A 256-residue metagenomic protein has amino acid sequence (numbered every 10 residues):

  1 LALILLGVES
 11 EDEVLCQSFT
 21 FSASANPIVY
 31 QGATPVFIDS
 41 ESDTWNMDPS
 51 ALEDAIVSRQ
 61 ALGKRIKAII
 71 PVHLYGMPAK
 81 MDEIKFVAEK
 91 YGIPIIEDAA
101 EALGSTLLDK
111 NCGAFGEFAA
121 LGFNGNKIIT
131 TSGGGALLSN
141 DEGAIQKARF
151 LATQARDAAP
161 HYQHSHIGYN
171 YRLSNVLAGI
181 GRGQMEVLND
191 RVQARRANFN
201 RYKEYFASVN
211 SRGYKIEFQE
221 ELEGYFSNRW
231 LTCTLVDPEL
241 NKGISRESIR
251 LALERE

Functional and structural regions predicted by a protein language model:
L1-E13, P27-V29, F37-D39, A61 (+1 more regions): Phosphate-binding glycine-rich loop
V14-Q17, I28, F123, G135: Hydrophobic alpha-helical segments that mediate membrane insertion or helix-helix packing
L15, V36, I95-I96, A120 (+1 more regions): Structural detector of well-ordered beta-strand residues that form the stable sheet scaffold of enzyme domains
T20-A25: Conserved coil-to-alpha-helix start sites within the AMP-binding
N26-I28, V87, I128, V176: Hydrophobic/aromatic ligand-binding patch that stacks against planar heteroaromatic rings of cofactors or nucleotides
G32: Structured binding elements
D43-T131, A136-L138, G143: Active-site phosphate-binding strand-loop segment of PLP-dependent enzymes
S50, D54, L62-K64, A68-P71 (+5 more regions): PLP-dependent aminotransferase class I/II
